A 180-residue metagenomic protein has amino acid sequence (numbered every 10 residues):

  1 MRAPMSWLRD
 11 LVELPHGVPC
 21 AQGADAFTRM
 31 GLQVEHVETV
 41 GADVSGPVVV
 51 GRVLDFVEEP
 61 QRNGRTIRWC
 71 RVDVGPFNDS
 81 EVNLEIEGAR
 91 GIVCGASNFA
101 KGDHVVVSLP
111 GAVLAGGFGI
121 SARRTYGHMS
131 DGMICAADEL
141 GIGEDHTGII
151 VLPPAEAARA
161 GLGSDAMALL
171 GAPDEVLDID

Functional and structural regions predicted by a protein language model:
M1-D180: Phosphate-backbone binding interfaces of nucleic-acid-interacting proteins
